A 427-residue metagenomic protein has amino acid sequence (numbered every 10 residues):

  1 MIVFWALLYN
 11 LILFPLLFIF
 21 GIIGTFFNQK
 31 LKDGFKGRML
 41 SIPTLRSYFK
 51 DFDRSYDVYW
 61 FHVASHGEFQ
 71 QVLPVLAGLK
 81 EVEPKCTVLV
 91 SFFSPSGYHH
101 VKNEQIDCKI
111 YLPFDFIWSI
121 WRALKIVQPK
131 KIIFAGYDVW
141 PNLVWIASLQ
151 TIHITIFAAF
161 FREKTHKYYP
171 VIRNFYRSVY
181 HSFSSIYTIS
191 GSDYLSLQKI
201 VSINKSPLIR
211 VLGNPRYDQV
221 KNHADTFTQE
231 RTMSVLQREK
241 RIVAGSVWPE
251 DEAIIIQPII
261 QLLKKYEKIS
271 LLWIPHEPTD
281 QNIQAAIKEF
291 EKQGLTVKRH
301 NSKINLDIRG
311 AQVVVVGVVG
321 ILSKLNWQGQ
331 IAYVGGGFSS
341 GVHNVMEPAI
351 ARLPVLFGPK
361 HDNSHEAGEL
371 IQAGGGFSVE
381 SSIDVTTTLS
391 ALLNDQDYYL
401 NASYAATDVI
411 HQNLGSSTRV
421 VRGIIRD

Functional and structural regions predicted by a protein language model:
M1-G34: Helix-enriched interaction subdomains in cytosolic or periplasmic regions, typified by TIR/SEFIR signaling/NADase cores
G21, T25-T226, V243, V247-P249 (+2 more regions): Active-site and donor-binding regions of nucleotide-sugar-utilizing enzymes
E68-L79, K221, D225-K303: Conserved catalytic-core segment of nucleotide-activated headgroup transferases in glycan assembly
V101, I106-K109, A286-V316: Nucleotide-activated donor-binding/catalytic signature segment of Leloir-type glycosyltransferases, i.e., the conserved
V127-K131, R309-S340: Acidic donor-binding loop of glycosyltransferase active sites
I152-I154, V297, V355: Hydrophobic beta-strand scaffold residues
F183, K199, K324-D408: Catalytic binding pocket for nucleotide-activated donors in carbohydrate/polymer assembly enzymes
N413-D427: C-terminal alpha-helical cap of glycosyltransferases
